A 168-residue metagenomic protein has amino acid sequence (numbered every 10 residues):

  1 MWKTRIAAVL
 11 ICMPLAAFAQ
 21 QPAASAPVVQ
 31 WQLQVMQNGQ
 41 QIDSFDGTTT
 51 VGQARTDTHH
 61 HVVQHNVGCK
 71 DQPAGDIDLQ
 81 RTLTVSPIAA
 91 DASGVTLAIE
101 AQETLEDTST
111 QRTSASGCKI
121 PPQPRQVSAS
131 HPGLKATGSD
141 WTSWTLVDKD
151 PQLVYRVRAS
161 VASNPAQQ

Functional and structural regions predicted by a protein language model:
W2, Q20-Q168: Outer membrane pore-forming secretion/assembly proteins and partners of Gram-negative envelopes
A7-A16: Bacterial N-terminal signal peptides
